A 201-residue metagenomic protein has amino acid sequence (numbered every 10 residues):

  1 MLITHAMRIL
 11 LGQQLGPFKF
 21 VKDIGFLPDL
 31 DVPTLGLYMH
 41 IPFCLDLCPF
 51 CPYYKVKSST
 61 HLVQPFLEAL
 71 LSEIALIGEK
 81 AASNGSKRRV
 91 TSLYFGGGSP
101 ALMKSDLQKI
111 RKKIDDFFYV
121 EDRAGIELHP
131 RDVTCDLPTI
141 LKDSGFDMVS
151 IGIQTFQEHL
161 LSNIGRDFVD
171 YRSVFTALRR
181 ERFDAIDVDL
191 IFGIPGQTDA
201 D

Functional and structural regions predicted by a protein language model:
M1-L35, L45-D46, N84-K87: Flexible, acidic/Gly-rich N-terminal and inter-domain linker regions that tether and position cofactor-handling modules
D23, L27-L30, P49, V56 (+2 more regions): Generic signal for short, ordered secondary-structure residues within or immediately flanking folded domains
P33-L67: Canonical Radical SAM [4Fe-4S] cluster-binding loop centered on the CxxxCxxC motif and its immediate flanking residues
K55-K80, V90-D201: Conserved non-cysteine loop/helix-boundary elements of the Radical SAM core domain that shape
